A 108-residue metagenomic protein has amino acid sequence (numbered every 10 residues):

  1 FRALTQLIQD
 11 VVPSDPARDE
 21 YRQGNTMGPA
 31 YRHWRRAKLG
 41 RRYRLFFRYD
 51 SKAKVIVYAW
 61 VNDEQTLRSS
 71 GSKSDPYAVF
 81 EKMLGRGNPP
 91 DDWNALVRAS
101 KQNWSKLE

Functional and structural regions predicted by a protein language model:
F1-A30: Negatively charged, low-complexity tracts enriched in Asp/Glu with abundant Ser/Thr
Y21-E108: Enriched for short, Lys/Arg-rich terminal
